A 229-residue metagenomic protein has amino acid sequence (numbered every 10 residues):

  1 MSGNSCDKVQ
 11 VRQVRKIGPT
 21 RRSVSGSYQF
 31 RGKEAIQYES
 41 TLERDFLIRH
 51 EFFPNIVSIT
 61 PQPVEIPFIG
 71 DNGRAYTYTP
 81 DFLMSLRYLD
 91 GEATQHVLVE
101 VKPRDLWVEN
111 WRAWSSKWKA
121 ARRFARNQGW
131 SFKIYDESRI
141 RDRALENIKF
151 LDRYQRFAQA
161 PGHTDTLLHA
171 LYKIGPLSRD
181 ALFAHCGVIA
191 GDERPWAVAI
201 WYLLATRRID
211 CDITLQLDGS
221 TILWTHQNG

Functional and structural regions predicted by a protein language model:
M1-G229: Electrostatic, structured charged patches in enzyme active sites and in nucleic-acid/phosphate-binding
